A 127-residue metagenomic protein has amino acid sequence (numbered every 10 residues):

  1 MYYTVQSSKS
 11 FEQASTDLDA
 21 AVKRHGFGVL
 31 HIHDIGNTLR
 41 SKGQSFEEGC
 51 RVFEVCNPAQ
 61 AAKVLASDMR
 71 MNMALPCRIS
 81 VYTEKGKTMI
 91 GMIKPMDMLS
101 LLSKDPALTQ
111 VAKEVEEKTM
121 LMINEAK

Functional and structural regions predicted by a protein language model:
M1-G26, N124: Terminal, regulation- and interaction-focused segments at domain boundaries
A14-T16, H31, V64: Residue-level preference for nonpolar/small residues embedded in alpha-helices
D19-T38, Q44: Charged, well-structured alpha/beta interaction segments
V22, M73-K85, I123-K127: Short secondary-structure transition/capping segments
D34-S80: Compact, glycine-rich, soluble single-domain proteins
R78-D105: Beta-strand/loop substructures that line and gate deep hydrophobic ligand-binding cavities in soluble
L101-K127: Well-ordered alpha/beta subsegment
